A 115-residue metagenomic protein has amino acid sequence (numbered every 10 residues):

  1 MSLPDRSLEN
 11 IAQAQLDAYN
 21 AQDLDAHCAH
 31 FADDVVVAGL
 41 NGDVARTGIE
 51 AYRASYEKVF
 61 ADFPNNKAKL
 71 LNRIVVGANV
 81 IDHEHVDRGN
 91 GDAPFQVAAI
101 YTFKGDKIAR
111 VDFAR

Functional and structural regions predicted by a protein language model:
M1-H30: Short, low-complexity N-terminal intrinsically disordered segments enriched in polar/charged residues
S2-P4, N20, A38, D43-V44 (+1 more regions): A beta-strand edge to alpha-helix "cap/lid" segment located at domain peripheries
E9, Q13, E50-R53, E57: Generic alpha-helical structural signal
